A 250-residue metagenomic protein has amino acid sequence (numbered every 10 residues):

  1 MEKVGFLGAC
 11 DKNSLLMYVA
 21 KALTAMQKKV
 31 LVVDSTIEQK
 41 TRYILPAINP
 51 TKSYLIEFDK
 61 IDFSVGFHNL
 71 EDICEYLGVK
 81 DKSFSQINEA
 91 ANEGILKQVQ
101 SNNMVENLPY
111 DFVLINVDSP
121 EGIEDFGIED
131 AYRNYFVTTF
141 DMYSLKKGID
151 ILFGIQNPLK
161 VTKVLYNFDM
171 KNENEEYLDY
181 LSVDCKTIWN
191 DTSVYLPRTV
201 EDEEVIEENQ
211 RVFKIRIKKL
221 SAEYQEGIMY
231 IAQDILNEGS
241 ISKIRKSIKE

Functional and structural regions predicted by a protein language model:
M1-A25: Glycine-rich P-loop/Walker A and Walker A-like loops and their local beta1-loop-alpha1 context in P-loop NTPases
G5-C10, L31-D111: P-loop/Walker-type NTP enzyme "switch/lid" segment
F6-G8, V33-D34, V113-N116, N134-F140 (+1 more regions): Conserved beta-strand segments of the P-loop GTPase G domain that flank and frequently precede/overlap
R42, Y143-F153, E204-I206: Short, charged, surface-exposed secondary-structure boundary motifs
M104-E124: Glycine-rich phosphate-binding loop used to anchor ATP phosphates in small-molecule kinases, encompassing both
P120-D141: Inter-motif core of Ras-like GTPase G domains
F168-A222: Beta-strand-loop-alpha "switch" segments that mediate conformational coupling across diverse proteins
I206-E250: NTP-binding/hydrolysis catalytic cores, primarily Walker-type P-loop NTPases
